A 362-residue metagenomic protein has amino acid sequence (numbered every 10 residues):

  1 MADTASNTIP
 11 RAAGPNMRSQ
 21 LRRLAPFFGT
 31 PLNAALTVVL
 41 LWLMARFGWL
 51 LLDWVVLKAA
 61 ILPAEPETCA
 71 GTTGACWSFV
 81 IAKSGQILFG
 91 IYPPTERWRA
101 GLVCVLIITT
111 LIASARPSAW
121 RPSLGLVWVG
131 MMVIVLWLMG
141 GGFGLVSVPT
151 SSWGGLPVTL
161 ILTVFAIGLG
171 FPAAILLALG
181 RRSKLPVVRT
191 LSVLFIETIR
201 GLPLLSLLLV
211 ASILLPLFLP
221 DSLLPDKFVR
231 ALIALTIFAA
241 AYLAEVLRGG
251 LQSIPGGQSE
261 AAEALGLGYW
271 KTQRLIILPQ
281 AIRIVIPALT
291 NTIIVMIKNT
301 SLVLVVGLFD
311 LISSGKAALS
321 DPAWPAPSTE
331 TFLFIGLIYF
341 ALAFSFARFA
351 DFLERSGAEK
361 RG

Functional and structural regions predicted by a protein language model:
A2-G362: Transmembrane alpha-helices and adjacent helix-loop boundaries
